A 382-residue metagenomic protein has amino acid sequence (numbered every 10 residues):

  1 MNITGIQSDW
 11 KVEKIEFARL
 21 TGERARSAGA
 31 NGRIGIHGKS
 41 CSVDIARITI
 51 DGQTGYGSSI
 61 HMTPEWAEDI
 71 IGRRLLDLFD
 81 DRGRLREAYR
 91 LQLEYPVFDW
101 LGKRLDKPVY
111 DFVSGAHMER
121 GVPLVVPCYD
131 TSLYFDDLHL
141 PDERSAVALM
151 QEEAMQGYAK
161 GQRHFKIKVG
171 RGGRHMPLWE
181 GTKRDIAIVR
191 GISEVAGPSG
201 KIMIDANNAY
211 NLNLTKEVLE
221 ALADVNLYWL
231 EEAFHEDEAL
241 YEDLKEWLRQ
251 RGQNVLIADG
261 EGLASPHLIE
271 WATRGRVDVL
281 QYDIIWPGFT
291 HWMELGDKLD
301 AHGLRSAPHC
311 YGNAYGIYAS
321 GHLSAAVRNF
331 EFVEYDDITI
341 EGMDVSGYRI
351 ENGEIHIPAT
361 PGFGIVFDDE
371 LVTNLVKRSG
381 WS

Functional and structural regions predicted by a protein language model:
N2-I202, A209, K216-D224, V345-S382: N-terminal capping/lid subdomain adjacent to the active-site entrance of alpha/beta enzymes
R19-T21, M62, W286, Y311-Y315 (+1 more regions): Glycine-rich beta-alpha junction loops
P96-K103, D297-K298, G321-A325: Short glycine/serine- and small hydrophobic-enriched flexible loop segments
K107, L304, N329: Short glycine/serine/threonine/alanine-rich loop segments
H175-I317, I350: Catalytic core of soluble alpha/beta enzymes
Y282, A325-N329, K377: Short, well-ordered loop/turn and helix-capping segments at boundaries between secondary-structure elements and domains
N313-A314, Y318-N352, G362: Active-site pocket-lining/capping segments in soluble small-molecule metabolic enzymes
